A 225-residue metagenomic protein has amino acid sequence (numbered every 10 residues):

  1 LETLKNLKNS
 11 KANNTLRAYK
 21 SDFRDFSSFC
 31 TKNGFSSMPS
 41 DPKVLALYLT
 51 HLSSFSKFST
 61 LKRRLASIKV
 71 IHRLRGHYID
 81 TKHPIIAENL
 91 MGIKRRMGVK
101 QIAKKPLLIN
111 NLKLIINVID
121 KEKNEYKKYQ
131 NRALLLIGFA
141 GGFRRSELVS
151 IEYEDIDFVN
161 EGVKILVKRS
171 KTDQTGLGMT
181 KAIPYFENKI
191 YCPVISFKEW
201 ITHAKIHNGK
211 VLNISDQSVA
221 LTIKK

Functional and structural regions predicted by a protein language model:
L1-K225: Extended, non-catalytic subsegments within catalytic or DNA/protein-binding/adaptor domains
